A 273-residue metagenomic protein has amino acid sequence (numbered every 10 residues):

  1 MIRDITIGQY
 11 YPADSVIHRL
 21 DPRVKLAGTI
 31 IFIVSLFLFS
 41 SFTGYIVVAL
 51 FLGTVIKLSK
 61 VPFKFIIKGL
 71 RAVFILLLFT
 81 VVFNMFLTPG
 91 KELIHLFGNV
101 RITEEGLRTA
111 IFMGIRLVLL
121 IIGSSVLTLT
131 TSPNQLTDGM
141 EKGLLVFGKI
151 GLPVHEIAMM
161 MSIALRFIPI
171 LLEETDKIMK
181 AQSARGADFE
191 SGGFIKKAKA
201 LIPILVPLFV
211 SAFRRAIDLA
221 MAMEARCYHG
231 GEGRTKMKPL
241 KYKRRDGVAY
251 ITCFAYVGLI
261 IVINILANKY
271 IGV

Functional and structural regions predicted by a protein language model:
M1-F42, L50-K57, K142-L145, K149-L152 (+3 more regions): Transmembrane alpha-helix interface motif
D14, F37, K60-F65, F97 (+4 more regions): Membrane-helix interfacial "entry" motifs
K25-L26, K64-F74, A249: Alpha-helical transmembrane segments and their helix-start/interface "positive-inside/aromatic belt" motifs in integral
S41, Y45, K60-K64, T88-L96 (+3 more regions): Transmembrane helix-loop junctions in multipass membrane proteins, especially transporters and channels
F51-V61, L76-F79: Alpha-helical transmembrane segments and their membrane-interface exit regions
G69-V73, L77, G114, V118 (+4 more regions): Loop-to-transmembrane-helix entry motif
V73-A187: Juxtamembrane/interface alpha-helical elements of multi-pass membrane proteins
